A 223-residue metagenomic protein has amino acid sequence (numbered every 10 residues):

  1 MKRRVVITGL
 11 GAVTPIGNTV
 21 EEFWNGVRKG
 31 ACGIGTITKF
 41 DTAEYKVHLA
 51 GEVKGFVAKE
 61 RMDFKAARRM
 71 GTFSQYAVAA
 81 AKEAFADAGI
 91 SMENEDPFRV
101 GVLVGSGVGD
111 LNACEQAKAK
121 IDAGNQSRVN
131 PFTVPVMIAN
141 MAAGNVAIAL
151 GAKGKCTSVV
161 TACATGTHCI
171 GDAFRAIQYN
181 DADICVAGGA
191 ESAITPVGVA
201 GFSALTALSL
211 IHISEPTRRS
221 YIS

Functional and structural regions predicted by a protein language model:
K2-V6: Extreme N-terminal starter segment of soluble prokaryotic enzymes
I7, E22-W24, R28-T161, A190-V199: Conserved beta-ketoacyl condensing-enzyme motif
L10-G17: Short polar catalytic/cofactor-binding loops
G166: Short conserved active-site loop signatures built around small residues
C169: Active-site histidine-anchored catalytic micro-motif
A182-C185: Short, high-confidence coil segments that cap the C-terminus of an alpha-helix and link into the following beta-strand
I211-S223: Single conserved hydrophobic/aromatic residue that forms the stacking wall/gate of nucleotide- or nucleobase-binding
